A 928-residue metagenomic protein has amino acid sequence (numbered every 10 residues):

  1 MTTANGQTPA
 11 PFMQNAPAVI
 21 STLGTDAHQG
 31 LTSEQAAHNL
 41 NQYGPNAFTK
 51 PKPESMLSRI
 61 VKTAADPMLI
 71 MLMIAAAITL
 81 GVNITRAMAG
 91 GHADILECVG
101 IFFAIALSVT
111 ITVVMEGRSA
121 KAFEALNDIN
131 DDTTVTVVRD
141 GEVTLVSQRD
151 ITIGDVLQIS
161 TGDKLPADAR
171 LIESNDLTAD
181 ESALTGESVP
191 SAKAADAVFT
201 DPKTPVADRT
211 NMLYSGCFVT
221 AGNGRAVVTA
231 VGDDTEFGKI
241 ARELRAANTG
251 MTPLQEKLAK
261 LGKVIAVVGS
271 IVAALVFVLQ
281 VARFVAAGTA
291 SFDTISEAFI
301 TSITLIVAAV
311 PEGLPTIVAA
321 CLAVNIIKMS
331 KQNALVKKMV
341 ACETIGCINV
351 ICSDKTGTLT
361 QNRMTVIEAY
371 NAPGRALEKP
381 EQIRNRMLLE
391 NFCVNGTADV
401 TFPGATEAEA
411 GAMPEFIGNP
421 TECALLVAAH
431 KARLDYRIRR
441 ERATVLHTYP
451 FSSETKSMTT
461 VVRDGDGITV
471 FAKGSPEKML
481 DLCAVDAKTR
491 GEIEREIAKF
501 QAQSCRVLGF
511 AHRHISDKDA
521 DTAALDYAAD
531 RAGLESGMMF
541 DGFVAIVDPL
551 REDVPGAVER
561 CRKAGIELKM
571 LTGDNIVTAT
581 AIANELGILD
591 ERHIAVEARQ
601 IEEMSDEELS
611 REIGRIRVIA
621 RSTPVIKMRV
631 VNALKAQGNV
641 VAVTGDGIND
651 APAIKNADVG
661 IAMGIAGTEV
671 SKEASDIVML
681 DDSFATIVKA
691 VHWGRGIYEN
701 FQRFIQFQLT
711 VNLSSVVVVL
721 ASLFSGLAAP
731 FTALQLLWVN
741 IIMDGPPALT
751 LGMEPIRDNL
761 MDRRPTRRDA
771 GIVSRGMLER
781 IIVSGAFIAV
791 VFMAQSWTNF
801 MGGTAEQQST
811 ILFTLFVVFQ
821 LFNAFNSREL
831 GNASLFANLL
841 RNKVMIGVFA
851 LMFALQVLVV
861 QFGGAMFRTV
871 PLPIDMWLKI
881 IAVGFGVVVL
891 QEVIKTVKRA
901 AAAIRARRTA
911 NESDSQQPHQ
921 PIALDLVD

Functional and structural regions predicted by a protein language model:
M1-P765, A770-V773, A786, F813 (+1 more regions): Conserved cytosolic headpiece of P-type ATPases
M88, R780-A794, V818: Alpha-helical transmembrane segments of multi-pass integral membrane proteins
N419, R780, A805-L815: Alpha-helix initiation and capping sites
L723-T732, S796-Q808: Helix-coil boundary and interhelical linker segments in multi-pass alpha-helical membrane proteins
M743, I788-A789, T810-A824: Generic alpha-helical transmembrane segments
